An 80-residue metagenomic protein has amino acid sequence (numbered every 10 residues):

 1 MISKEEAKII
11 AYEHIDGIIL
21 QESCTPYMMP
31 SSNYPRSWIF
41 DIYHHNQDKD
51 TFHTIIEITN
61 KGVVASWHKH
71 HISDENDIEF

Functional and structural regions predicted by a protein language model:
M1-Y27: Short, non-transmembrane alpha-helical segments in secretory-pathway proteins
S3, A7, H44-D50, K69: Generic signature of intrinsically disordered, low-complexity, basic-rich segments and short cationic peptides
A7, I18, I39, G62-W67: A composition-biased, non-transmembrane "mature-region" signal
S23-N60, V64: Exposed beta-strand-loop-beta-strand "reactive/processing" segments of non-cytosolic proteins
T54-F80: A short, surface-exposed interaction/processing loop segment used at functional sites
